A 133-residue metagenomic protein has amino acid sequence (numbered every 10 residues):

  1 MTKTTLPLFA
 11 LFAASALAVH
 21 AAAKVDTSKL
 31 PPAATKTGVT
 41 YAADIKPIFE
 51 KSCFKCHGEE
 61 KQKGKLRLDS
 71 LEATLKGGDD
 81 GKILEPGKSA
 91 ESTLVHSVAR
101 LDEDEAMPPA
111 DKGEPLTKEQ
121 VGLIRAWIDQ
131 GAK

Functional and structural regions predicted by a protein language model:
M1-F12: Bacterial N-terminal signal peptides that target proteins for export
L11-H20: Hydrophobic h-region of N-terminal signal peptides that target proteins for export in Gram-negative bacteria
V19-K133: Aromatic- and Gly/Pro-enriched helix-to-coil junctions and flexible linker segments
